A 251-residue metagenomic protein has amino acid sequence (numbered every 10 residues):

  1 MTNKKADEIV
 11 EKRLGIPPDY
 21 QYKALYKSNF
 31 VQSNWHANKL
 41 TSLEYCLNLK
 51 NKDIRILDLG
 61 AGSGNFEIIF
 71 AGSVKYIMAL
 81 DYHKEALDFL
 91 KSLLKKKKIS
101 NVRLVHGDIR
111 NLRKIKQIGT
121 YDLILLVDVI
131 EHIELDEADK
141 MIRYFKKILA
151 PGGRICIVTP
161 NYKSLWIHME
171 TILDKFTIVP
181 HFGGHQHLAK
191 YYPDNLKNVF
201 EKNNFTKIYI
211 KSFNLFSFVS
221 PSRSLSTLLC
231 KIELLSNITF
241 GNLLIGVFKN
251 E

Functional and structural regions predicted by a protein language model:
M1-G119, L123-V127, D136-I142, F213 (+2 more regions): Conserved N-terminal segment of class I S-adenosyl-L-methionine
V129, N161: Hydrophobic adenine-recognition pocket in adenosine-nucleotide-binding enzymes
E131-I133: A short His-aromatic
D139-P151: A short glycine-rich, Lys/Arg-flanked "PGG" loop and its adjoining helix->strand segment in the class I
G152-T159: Conserved beta-strand signature within the Rossmann-like core of class I S-adenosyl-L-methionine
C156, E170-D174, N198, I208-E251: A C-terminal cap/extension of S-adenosyl-L-methionine-dependent methyltransferases that defines the acceptor-substrate
L165-W166: Conserved catalytic-site region of short-chain dehydrogenase/reductase
I178-N195: Acceptor-substrate binding/catalytic loop of class I
